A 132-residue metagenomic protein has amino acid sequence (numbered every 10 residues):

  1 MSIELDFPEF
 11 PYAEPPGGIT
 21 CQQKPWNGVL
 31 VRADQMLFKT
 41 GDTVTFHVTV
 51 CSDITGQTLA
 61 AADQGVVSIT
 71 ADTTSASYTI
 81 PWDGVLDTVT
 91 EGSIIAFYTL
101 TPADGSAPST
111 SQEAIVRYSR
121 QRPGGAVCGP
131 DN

Functional and structural regions predicted by a protein language model:
M1-N132: Intrinsically disordered, low-complexity linker/tail regions enriched in polar/charged residues
